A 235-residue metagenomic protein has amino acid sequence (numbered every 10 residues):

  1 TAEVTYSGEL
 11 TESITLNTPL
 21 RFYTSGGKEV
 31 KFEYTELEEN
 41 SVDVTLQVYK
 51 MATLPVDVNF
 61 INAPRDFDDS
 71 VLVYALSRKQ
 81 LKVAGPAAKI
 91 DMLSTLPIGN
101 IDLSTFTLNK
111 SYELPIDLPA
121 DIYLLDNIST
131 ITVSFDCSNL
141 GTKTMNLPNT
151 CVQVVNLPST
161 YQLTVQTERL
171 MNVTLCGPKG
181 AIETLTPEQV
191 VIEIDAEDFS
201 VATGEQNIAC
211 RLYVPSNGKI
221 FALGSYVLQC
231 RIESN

Functional and structural regions predicted by a protein language model:
T1-N235: Structured interface patches
